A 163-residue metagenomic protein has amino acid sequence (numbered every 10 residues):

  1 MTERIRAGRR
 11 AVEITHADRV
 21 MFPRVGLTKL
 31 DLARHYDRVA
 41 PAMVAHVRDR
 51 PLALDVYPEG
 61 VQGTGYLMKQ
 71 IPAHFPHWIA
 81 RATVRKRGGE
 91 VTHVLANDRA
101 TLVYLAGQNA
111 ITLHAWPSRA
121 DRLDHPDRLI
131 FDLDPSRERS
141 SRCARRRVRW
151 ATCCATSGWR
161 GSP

Functional and structural regions predicted by a protein language model:
M1-D127: Active-site loop/lid in soluble adenylation, ligation, and acyl-transfer enzymes
A17, Y57-E59, D134, W159-S162: An acidic- and aromatic-residue-enriched active-site/binding cleft used to recognize and process polar
V20-M21, P135-R139: A generic structural motif
R38, R145-W150: Long, highly charged amphipathic alpha-helices
P126-R128, W159-R160: Short glycine-rich loop/turn motifs
W150-P163: Active-site palm subdomain of RNA-directed nucleic acid polymerases
